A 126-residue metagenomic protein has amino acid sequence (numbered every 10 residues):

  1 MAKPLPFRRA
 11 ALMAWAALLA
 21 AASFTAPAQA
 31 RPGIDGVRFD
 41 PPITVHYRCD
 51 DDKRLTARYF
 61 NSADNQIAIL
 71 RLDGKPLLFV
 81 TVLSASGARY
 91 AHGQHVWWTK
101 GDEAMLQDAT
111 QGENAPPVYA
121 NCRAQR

Functional and structural regions predicted by a protein language model:
A2-W15: Bacterial N-terminal signal peptides that target proteins for export
L19-P27: C-terminal segment of classical bacterial N-terminal signal peptides
Q29-V80, Y119, R123-Q125: N-terminal secretory signal peptides
H46, I69, R89, M105-Q107: Residue-level detector of beta-strand face positions
R54-Y59, H95-G101: Broad, structure-driven detector of short, well-ordered beta-strand segments within folded domains
L72-W97: Acidic, aromatic-enriched beta-alpha/helix-loop junctions
T99-R126: C-terminal partner/receptor-binding element of secreted or periplasmic proteins
